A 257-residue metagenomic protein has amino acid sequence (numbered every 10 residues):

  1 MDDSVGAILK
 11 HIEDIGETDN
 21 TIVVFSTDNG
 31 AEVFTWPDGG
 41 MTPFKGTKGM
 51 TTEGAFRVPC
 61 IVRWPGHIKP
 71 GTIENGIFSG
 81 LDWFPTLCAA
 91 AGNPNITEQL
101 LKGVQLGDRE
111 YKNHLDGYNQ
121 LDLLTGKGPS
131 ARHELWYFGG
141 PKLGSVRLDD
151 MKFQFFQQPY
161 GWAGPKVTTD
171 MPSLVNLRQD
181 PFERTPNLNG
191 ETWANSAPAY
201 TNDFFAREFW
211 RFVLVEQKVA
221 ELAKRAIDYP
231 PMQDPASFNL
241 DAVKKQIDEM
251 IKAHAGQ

Functional and structural regions predicted by a protein language model:
M1-I8, W83, R211-K218, L222: Alpha-helical packing segments of well-folded alpha/beta enzyme cores
M1-W36: Metal-dependent active-site segment of extracytoplasmic phospho-/sulfohydrolases and closely related
S4, I8-H11, T47, W64 (+3 more regions): Generic, well-ordered alpha-helical scaffold segments in large soluble proteins
K10-E17, C88-I96, T125, A220-I227: Sec-exported extracytoplasmic/periplasmic mature domains
A31-E53, I68-T72, G76, L81-R184: C-terminal cap/loop subdomain of S1 sulfatases and analogous C-terminal strand-loop tails that border
F56-R63: Active-site-adjacent bridging/hinge elements
L148, F153, P159-Y160, G164-S173 (+1 more regions): Long, internal low-complexity/basic segments
